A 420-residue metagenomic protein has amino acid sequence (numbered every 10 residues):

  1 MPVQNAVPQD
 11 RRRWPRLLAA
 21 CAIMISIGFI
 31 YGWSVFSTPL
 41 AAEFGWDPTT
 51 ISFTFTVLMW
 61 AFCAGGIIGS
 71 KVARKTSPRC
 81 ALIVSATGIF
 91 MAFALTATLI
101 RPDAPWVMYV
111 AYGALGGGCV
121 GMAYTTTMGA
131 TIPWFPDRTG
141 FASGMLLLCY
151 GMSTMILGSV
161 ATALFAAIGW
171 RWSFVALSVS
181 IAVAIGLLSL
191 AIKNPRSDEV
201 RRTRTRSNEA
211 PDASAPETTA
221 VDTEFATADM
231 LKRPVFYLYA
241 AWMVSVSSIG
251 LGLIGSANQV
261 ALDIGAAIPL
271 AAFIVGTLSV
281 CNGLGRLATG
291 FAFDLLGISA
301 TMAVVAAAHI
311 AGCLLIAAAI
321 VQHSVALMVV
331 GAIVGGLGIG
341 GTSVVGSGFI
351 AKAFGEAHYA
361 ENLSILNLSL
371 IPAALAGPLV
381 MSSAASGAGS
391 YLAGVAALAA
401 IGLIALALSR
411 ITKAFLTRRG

Functional and structural regions predicted by a protein language model:
W33-T38, A228-L287: Extracytoplasmic gate region of multi-pass secondary transporters
L40, M122-F135, A142, G341-F354: Intracellular juxtamembrane helix-capping segments at the cytosolic ends of symmetry-related transmembrane helices
L40-A41, V72-A73, V160-I168, A261-L262 (+2 more regions): Interfacial helix-cap and linker-helix signal at transmembrane-aqueous boundaries of multi-pass secondary transporters
G65-P78, R286-G297: Helix-to-loop junctions at the C-terminal end of transmembrane segments in multipass secondary transporters
T87-R101, A308-V321: C-terminal ends and interior cores of transmembrane alpha-helices in multi-pass membrane transporters/permeases
P105-G121, V244, L327-G340: Hydrophobic core of transmembrane alpha-helices in multi-pass small-molecule transporters, especially MFS/SLC-type
Y150-S197: Helix-loop-helix hairpin linking two adjacent transmembrane segments in secondary transporters
L270, G276-N282, L287-A288, L295-F349: C-terminal transmembrane helical hairpin of 12-TM major facilitator-type secondary transporters
